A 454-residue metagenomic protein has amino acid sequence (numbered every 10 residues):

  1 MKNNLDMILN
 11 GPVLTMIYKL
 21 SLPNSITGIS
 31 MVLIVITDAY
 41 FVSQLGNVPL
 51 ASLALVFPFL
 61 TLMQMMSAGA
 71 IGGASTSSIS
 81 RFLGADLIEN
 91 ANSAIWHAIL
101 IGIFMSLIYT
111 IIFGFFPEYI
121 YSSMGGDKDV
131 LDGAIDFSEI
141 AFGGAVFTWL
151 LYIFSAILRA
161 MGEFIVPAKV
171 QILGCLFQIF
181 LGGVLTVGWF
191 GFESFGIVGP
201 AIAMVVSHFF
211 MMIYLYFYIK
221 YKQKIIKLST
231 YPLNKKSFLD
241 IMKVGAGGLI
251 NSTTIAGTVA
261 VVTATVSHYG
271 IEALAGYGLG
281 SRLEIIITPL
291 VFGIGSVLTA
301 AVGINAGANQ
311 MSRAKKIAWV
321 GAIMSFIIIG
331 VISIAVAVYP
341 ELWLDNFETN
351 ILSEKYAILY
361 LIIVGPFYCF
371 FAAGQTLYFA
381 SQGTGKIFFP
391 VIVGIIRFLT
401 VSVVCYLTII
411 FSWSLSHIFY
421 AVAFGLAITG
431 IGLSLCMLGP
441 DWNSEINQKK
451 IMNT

Functional and structural regions predicted by a protein language model:
M1-N24, I79-V146, F192-A246, V302-F367 (+1 more regions): Short alpha-helical transmembrane segments in multi-pass integral membrane proteins
K19-D38, I140, G174, S207-M211 (+3 more regions): Transmembrane helical elements of multi-pass membrane transporters/channels
N24, G28, A39-Y40, F57 (+17 more regions): Transmembrane alpha-helix boundary and packing residues in multipass membrane permease domains and related
I26, S30, I34, M63 (+16 more regions): Residue-level hotspots within pore-lining transmembrane alpha-helices of multi-pass secondary transporters
V32-A51, Y121-K128, V184-F195, T253-I286 (+2 more regions): Helix-terminus/linker motif at the lipid-water interface of multi-pass membrane proteins
N47-P58, S138, A201, I271-I286 (+2 more regions): Small-residue hotspots at the loop-to-helix junctions and early N-terminal turns of transmembrane alpha-helices
L50-I111, T148-P167, T263, G276-P340 (+2 more regions): Small-residue-rich hydrophobic transmembrane alpha-helices
G72, A141-A160, P167-C175, P200-L215 (+4 more regions): Short runs within selected transmembrane alpha-helices of multi-pass transporters and secretion channels
